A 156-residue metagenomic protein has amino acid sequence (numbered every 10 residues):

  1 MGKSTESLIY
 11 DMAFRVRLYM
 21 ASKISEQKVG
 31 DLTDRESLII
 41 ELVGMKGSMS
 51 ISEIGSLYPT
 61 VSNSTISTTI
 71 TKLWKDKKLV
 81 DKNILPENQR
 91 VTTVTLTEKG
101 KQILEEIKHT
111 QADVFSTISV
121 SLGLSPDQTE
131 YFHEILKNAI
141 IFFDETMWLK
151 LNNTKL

Functional and structural regions predicted by a protein language model:
M1-D31: N-terminal leader segment of winged-helix/HTH proteins
E6, E98-T117: Conserved segment of winged-helix/HTH DNA-binding domains
A13, R17, L104, I140-D144: A structural signal for well-ordered alpha-helices, especially hydrophobic packing surfaces of coiled-coils
A21-T65: N-terminal helix-turn-helix DNA-binding core of bacterial DNA-binding proteins
G30-E36, T97, L122-D127: Short helix-coil-helix linker/hinge
E41-L42, E105, H133: A cross-family signal for key residues in well-ordered alpha-helices that form functional helical elements
G47-T92, E98: Canonical helix-turn-helix DNA-binding module
H109-L156: Terminal interaction helix/tail motif
